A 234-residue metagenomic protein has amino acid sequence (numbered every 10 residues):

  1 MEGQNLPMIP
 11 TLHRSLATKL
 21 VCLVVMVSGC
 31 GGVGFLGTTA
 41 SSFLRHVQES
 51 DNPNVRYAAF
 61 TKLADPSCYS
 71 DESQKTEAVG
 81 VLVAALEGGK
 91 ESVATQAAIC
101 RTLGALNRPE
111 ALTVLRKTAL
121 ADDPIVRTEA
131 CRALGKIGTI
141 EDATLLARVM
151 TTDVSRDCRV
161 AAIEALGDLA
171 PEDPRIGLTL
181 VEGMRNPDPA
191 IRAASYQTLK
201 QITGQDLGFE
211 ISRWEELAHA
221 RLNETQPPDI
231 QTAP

Functional and structural regions predicted by a protein language model:
E2-L20: Bacterial N-terminal signal peptides that target proteins for export
V27-G29: C-terminal motif of bacterial Sec signal peptides marking the signal peptidase cleavage site
G31-F35, N54-S73, V93-R108, T113-L120 (+5 more regions): Structural detector for internal amphipathic alpha-helices that build alpha-solenoid repeat scaffolds
G34-V47, Y69-E87, R108-L120, T139-T152 (+2 more regions): Amphipathic alpha-helical scaffolding segments comprising HEAT/armadillo-like alpha-solenoid repeats
D51-N52, K90-S92, D122-D123, V154-S155 (+2 more regions): Short inter-helical turns and helix N-cap capping residues of alpha-solenoid HEAT/ARM repeat scaffolds
E164, E182, P189-A190: Extracytoplasmic/periplasmic C-terminal soluble domains
Q201-P234: Terminal, low-structured helical/coil segments at or just beyond the last alpha-helical repeat
